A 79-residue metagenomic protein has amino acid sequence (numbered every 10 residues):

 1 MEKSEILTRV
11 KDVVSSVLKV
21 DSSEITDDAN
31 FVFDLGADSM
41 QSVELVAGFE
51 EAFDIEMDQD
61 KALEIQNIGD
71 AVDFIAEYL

Functional and structural regions predicted by a protein language model:
M1-S23, A76-Y78: Thiotemplate assembly-line natural product biosynthesis machinery
I6, N30, N67-D70: Residue-level recognition of oxygen-bearing side chains
R9, Q41-E44, D70: Alpha-helical macromolecular-interaction surfaces
V17-D34, A52-E64: Phosphopantetheine carrier-protein modules
F33-A52: Phosphopantetheine-attachment site and its flanking helix in carrier
Q59, L63-L79: Charged low-complexity stretches with an acidic bias
